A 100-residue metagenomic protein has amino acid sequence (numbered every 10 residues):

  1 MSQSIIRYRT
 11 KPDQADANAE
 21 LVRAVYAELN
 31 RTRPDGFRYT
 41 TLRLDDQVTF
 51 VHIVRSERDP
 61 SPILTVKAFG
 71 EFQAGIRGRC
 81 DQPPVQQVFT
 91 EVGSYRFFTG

Functional and structural regions predicted by a protein language model:
S2-R9, F37-G70, G100: Short, well-ordered beta-strand segments in beta-rich or mixed alpha/beta enzyme and ligand-binding folds
R9-E20: Short, surface-exposed ligand-recognition loops at beta-strand->loop->(often short) alpha-helix junctions that present
Q14-D16, P60-P62, S94: Residue-level signal for secondary-structure boundary sites
R23-V25, L44, F98: Residue-level signature of transmembrane alpha-helix interfaces in integral membrane proteins
A24, E28-R38, V54-F89: An amphipathic, aromatic/His-enriched active-site/gating alpha helix that lines ligand/cofactor pockets
R43-D45, V88-V92: A general secondary-structure junction signal
V92-G100: Short, low-order "capping/linker" segments at domain edges
